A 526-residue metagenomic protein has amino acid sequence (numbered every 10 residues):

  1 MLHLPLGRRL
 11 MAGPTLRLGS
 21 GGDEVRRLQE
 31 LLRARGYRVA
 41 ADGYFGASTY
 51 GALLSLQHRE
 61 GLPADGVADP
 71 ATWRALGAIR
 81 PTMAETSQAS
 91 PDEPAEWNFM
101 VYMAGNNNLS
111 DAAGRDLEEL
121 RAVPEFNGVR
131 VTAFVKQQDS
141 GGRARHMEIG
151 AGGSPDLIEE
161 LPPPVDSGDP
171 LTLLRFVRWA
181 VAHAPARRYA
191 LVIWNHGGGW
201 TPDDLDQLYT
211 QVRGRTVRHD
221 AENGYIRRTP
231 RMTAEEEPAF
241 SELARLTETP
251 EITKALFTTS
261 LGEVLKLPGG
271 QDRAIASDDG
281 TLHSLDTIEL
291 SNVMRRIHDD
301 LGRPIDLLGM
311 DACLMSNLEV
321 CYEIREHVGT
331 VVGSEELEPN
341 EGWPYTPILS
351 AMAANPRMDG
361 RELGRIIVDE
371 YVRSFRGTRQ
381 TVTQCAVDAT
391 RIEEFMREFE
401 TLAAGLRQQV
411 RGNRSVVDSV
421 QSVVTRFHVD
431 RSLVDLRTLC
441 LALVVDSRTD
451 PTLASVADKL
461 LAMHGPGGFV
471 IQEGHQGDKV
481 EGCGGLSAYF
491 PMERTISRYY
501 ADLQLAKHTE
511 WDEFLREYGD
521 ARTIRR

Functional and structural regions predicted by a protein language model:
R9-P14, A75-S90: Intrinsically disordered, low-complexity Ser/Thr-rich linker and spacer segments in cell-wall-related proteins
G13-S20, R38-A41, L62-P63, V101-S110 (+3 more regions): Second-shell loop/turn segments in exported
T15-A78: Short acidic, glycine/serine/threonine-rich helix-capping segments at coil-helix boundaries
V25, Q29, Y50, W73 (+5 more regions): Extracytoplasmic/secreted envelope proteins and their assembly/folding machinery, especially bacterial periplasmic
L31, N98-Y102, R130-V135, Y189-I193 (+3 more regions): Structural recognition of the beta-strand scaffold that forms the well-ordered cores of secreted hydrolase catalytic
T86-R187, Y209, R213-D220, Y225: N-terminal extension/subdomain marker
S87-D92, D220-R526: Terminal, contiguous helix-loop blocks that mediate binding/assembly
L109-A113, S140-R143, G199-D203, M315-V320 (+1 more regions): Extracytoplasmic/secreted cell-surface and envelope-processing proteins
